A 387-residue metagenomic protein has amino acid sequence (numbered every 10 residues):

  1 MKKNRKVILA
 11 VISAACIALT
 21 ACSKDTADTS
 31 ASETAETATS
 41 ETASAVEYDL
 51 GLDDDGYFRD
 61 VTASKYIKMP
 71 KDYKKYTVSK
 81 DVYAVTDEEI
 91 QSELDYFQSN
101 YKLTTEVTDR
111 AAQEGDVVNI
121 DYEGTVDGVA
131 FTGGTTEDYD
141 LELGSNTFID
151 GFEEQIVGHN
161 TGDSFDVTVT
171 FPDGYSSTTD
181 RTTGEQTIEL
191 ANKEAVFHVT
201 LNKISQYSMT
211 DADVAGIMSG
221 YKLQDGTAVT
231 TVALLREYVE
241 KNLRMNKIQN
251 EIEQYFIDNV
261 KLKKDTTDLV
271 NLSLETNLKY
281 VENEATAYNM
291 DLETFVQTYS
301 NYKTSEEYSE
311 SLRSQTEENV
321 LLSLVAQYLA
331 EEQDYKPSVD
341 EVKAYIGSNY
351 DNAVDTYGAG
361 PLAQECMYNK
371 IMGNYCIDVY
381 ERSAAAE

Functional and structural regions predicted by a protein language model:
M1-I8: Bacterial N-terminal signal peptides that target proteins for export
I8-L9, A27: Sequence-pattern detector for short linear motifs and compositional/periodic biases rather than a specific fold
I17-A21: C-terminal motif of bacterial Sec signal peptides marking the signal peptidase cleavage site
S23-E387: FKBP-type peptidyl-prolyl cis-trans isomerases
